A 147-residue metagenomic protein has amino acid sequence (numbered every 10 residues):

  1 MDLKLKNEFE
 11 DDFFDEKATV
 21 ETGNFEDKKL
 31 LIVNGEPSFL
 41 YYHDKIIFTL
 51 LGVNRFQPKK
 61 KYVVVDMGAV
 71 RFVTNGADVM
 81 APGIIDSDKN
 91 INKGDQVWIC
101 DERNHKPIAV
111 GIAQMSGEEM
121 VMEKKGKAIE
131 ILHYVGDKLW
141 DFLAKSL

Functional and structural regions predicted by a protein language model:
M1-K28, V33-D86, N90-K93, V97-L147: Beta-strand/loop-dominated core regions that host nucleotide or nucleotide-derived cofactor-binding catalytic loops
